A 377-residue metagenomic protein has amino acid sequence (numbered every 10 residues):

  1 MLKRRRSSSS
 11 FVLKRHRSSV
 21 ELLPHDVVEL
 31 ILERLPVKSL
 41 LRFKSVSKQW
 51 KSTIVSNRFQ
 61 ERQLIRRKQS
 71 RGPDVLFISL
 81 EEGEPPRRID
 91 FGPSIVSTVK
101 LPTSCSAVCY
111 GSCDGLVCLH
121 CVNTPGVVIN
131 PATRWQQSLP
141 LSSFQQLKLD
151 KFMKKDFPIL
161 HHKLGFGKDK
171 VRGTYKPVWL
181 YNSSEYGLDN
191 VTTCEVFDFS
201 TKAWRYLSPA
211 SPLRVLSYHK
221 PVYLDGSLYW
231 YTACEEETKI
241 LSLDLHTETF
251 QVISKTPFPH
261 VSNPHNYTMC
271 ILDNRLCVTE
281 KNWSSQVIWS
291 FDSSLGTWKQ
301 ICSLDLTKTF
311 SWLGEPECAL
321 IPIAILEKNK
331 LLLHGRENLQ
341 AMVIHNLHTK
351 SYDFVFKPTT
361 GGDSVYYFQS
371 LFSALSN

Functional and structural regions predicted by a protein language model:
M1-N377: N-terminal entry/capping and adjacent linker segments that precede and initiate structured domains
